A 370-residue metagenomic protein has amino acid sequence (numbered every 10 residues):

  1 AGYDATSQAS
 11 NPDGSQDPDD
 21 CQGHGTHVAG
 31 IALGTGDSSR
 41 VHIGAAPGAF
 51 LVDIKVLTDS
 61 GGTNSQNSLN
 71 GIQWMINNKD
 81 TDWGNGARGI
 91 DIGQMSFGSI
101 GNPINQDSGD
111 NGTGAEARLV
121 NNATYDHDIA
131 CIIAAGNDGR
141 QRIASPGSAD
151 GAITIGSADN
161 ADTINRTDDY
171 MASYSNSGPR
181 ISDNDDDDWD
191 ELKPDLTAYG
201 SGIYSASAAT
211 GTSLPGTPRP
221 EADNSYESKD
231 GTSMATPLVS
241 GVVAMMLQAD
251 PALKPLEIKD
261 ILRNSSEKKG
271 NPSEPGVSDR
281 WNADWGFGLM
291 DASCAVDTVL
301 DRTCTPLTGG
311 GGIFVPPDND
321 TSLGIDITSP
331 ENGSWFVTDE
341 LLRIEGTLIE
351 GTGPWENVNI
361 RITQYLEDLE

Functional and structural regions predicted by a protein language model:
A1, S7-N67, W83-I92, D126-D128 (+6 more regions): Subtilisin-like serine protease catalytic core
A29-A32, V52-T58, S145, G200-A283: Hydrolase catalytic cores
T35-S39, V56-G151, S157-D162, I181-E191 (+2 more regions): Substrate-binding/access-modulating region of protease and related hydrolase catalytic domains
H42, N85-S96, A198, Y226 (+1 more regions): C-terminal subdomain of the subtilisin-like protease fold in secreted/lumenal serine endopeptidases
L192, L323, P354-V358: Short beta-strand/loop motifs in extracellular/secreted proteins, especially within beta-sandwich accessory domains
R302-R343, T347-I349: Short, compositionally biased P/S/T/A/G/V-rich stretches that sit at domain boundaries
G351-Q364, D368: Solvent-exposed loop/turn segments flanking beta-strands in beta-repeat/beta-sandwich domains
